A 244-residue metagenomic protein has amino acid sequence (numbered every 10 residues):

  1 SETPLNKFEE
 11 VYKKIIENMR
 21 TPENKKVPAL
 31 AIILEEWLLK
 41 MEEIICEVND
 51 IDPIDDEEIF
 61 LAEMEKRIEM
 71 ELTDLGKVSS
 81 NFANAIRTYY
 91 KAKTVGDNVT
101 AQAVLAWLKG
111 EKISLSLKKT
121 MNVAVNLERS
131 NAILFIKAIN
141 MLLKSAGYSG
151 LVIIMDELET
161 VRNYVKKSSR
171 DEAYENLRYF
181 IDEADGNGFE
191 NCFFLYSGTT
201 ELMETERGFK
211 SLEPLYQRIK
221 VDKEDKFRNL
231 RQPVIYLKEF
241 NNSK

Functional and structural regions predicted by a protein language model:
S1-A146: P-loop NTPase nucleotide-binding core
A101-K244: The catalytic "switch" region of P-loop NTPases
